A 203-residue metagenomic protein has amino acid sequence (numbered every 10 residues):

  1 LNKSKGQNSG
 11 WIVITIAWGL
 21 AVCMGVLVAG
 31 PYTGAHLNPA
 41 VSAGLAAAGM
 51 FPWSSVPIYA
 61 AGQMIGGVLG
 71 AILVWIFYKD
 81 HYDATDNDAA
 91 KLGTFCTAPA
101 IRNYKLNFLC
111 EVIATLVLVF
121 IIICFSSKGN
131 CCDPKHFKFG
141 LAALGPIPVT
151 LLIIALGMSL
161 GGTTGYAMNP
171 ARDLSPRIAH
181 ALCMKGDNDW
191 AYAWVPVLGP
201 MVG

Functional and structural regions predicted by a protein language model:
L1-V202: Membrane-interface helix-loop junctions and terminal tails of multi-pass membrane proteins
